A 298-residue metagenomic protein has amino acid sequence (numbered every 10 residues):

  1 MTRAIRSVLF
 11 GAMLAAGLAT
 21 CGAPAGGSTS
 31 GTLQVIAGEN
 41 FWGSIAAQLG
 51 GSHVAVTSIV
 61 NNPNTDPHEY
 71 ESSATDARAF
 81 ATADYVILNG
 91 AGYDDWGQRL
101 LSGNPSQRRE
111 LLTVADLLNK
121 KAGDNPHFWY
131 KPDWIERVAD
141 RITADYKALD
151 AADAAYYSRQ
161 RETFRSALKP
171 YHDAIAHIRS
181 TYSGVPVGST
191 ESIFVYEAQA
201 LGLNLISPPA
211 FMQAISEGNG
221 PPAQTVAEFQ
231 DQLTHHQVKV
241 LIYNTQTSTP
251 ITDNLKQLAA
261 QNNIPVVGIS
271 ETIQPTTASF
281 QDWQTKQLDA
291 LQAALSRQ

Functional and structural regions predicted by a protein language model:
M1-A19: Sec-dependent bacterial lipoprotein signal peptides
G17-Q298: Extracytoplasmic metal-acquisition and chelation regions
